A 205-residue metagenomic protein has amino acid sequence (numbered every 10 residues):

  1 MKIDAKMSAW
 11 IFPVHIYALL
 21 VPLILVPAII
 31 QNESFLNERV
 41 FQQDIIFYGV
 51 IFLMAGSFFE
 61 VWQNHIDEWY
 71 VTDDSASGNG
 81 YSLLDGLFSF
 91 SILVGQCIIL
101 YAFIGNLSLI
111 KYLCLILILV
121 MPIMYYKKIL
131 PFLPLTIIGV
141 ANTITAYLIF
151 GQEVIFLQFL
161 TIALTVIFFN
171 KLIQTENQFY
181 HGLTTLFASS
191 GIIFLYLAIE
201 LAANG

Functional and structural regions predicted by a protein language model:
M1-A76: N-terminal topogenic module of multi-pass integral membrane proteins
H15-P27, S89-A102, V140-T145, L186-A202: Hydrophobic cores of alpha-helical transmembrane segments in multi-pass inner/ER membrane proteins, independent
Y17, V21-I24, Y48-W62, S91 (+4 more regions): Lipid-exposed faces of alpha-helical membrane segments in multi-pass integral membrane proteins
I30-S34, W62-Y70, I104, I123-I129 (+1 more regions): Juxtamembrane "helix-exit" motif on the non-cytosolic side of transmembrane helices
N37-F52, L107-C114, Q152-L160: Membrane-interfacial loop-to-transmembrane alpha-helix junctions, especially the N-terminal start
A55-F58, I116-Y126, T161-L172: Aromatic-anchored segments of alpha-helical transmembrane domains
L83-F150: Membrane-proximal helix-loop-helix units in multi-pass membrane proteins
I149-G205: Terminal transmembrane helical module of multi-pass membrane proteins
